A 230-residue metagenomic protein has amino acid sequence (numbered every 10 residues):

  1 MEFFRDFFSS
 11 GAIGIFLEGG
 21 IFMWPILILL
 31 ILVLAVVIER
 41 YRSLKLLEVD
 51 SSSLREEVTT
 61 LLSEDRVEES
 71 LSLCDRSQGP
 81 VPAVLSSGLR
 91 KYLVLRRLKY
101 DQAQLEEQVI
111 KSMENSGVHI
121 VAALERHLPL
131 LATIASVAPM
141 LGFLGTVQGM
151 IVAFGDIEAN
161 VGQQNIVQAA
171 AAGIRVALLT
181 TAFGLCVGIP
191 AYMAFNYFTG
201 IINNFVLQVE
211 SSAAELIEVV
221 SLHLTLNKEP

Functional and structural regions predicted by a protein language model:
M1-F7, M150-I166: Peri-membrane helix termini and adjoining interfacial loops of integral membrane proteins
M1-L54, A194, F198: Hydrophobic membrane-targeting segments
S9-F22, E114-A135, V167-L179: Alpha-helical membrane-interface segments at transmembrane helix boundaries
G20, L34, S70, L85 (+3 more regions): Residue-level signature of catalytic and energy-coupling elements of molecular machines, predominantly ATP/GTP-dependent
W24-L30, E125-I157, R175-Y197: Bilayer-spanning, highly hydrophobic alpha-helical transmembrane segments
S51-L141, V152-N160, Y197-P230: Predominantly long cytosolic amphipathic alpha-helical stalk/bundle segments
